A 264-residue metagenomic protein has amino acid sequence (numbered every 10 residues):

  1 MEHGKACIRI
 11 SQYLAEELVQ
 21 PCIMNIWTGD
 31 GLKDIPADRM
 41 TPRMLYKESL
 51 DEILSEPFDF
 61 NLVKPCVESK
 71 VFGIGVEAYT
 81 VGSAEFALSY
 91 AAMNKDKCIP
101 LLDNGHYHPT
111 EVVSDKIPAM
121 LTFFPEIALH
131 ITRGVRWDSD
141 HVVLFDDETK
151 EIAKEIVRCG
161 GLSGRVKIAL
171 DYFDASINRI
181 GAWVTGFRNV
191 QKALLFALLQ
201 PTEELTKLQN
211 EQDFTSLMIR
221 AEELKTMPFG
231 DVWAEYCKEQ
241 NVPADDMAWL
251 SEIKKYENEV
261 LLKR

Functional and structural regions predicted by a protein language model:
M1-K95, E203-L205, I219-K225: Active-site acidic/histidine proton-transfer and metal-coordination neighborhood in alpha/beta enzyme cores
C22-T28, V63-V67, C98-L102, I127-I131 (+1 more regions): Hydrophobic faces of well-ordered beta-strands that scaffold small-molecule active sites in alpha/beta enzyme cores
G29-K33, E68-I74, N104-P109, T132-R136 (+1 more regions): Active-site beta-loop-alpha junctions enriched in small/polar residues
P109-W137, H141, I168-Y172: A short alpha/beta connector and helix-capping loop motif
T110-A119, S139-K150, N178-R188: Histidine/acidic-residue-rich catalytic or RNA/ligand-binding cores of hydrolases and nuclease-related proteins
E148-R158, N189-A193: Acidic, Ser/Thr-rich peripheral helices and adjacent loops at domain boundaries
A175-R264: C-terminal extensions of enzymes
